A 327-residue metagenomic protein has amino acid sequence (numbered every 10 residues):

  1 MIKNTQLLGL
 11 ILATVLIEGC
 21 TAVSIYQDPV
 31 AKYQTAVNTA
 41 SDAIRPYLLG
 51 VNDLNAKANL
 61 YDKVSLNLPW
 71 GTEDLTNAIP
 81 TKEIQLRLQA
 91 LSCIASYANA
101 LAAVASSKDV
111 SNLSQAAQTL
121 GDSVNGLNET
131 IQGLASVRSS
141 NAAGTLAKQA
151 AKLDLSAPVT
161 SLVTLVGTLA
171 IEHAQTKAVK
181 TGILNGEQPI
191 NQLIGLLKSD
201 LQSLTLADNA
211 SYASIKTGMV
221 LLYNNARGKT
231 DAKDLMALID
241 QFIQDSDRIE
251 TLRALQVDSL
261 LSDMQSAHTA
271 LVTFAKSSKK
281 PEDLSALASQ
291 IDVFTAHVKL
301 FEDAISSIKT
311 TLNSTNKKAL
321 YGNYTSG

Functional and structural regions predicted by a protein language model:
M1-L8: Bacterial N-terminal signal peptides that target proteins for export
L16-G19: C-terminal motif of bacterial Sec signal peptides marking the signal peptidase cleavage site
I25-T145, F294: N-terminal Sec/ER secretory leader and immediately downstream segment of secreted/extracellular precursors
A31-Q34, N38, R45, L88-A95 (+7 more regions): Generic structural signal for well-ordered, non-transmembrane alpha-helical segments in soluble/cytosolic regions
N38, R45, T269-G327: Hydrophilic extracytoplasmic domains
T76-I79, E83-L86, A90, E172 (+4 more regions): Amphipathic alpha-helical coiled-coil segments and their boundaries
E129-P281: Extended amphipathic alpha-helical interaction segments
